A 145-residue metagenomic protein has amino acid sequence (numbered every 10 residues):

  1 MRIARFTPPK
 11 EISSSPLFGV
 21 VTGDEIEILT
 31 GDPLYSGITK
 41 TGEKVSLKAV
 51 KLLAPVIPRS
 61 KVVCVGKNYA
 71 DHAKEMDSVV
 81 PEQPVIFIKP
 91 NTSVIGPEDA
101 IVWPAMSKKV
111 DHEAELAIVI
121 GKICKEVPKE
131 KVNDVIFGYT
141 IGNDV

Functional and structural regions predicted by a protein language model:
M1-P84: N-terminal non-catalytic cap/leader segment that marks the start of a structured domain
R59-V62, N68-V145: Glycine-enriched loop-and-adjacent helix/strand subsegments that border the catalytic/binding cleft of enzyme cores
